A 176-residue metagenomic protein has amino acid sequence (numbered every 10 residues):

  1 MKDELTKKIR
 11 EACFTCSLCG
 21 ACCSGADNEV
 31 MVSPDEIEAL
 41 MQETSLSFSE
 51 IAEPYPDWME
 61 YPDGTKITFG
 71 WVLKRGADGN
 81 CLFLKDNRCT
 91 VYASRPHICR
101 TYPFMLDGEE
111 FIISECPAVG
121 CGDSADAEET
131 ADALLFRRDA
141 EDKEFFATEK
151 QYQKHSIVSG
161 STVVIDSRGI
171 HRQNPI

Functional and structural regions predicted by a protein language model:
M1-I176: Short loop/turn segments that flank or connect secondary-structure elements
